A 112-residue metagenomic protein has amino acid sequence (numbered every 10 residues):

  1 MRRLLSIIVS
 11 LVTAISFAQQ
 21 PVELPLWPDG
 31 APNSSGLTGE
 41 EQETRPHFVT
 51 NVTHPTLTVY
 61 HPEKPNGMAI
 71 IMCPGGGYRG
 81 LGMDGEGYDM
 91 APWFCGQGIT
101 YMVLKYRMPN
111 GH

Functional and structural regions predicted by a protein language model:
R2-S10: Sec-dependent signal peptide recognition, specifically the positively charged N-region followed immediately by
T13-I15: N-terminal signal peptide c-region/cleavage motif recognized by signal peptidases
Q19-M68: N-terminal cap/lid segment of alpha/beta-hydrolase-fold proteins
G36-T38, L81-D84: Short, solvent-exposed loop/turn and secondary-structure capping segments
G67-G76: Short beta-strand element of the alpha/beta-hydrolase
G76, K105-P109: Short beta-to-alpha linker loops that shape the active-site pocket of alpha/beta-hydrolase fold enzymes
M83-V103: Short amphipathic alpha-helix adjacent to the substrate-entry channel of hydrolases
